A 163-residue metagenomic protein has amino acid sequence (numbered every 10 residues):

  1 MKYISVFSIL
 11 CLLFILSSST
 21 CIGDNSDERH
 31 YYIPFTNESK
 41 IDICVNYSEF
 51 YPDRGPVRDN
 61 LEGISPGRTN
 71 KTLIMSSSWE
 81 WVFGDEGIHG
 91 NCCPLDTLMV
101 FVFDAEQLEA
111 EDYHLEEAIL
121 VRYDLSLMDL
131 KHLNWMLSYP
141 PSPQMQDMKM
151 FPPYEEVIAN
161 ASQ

Functional and structural regions predicted by a protein language model:
M1-C21: Sec-dependent bacterial lipoprotein signal peptides
I9, S19, D42, G90-N91: Secreted/extracellular small peptides and ectodomain modules produced from precursors
C21-P34, N46-P66, N70-K71, M75-Q163: Intrinsically disordered, low-complexity segments enriched in small/polar residues
E38-V45: Short acidic/proline- and small/hydrophobic-mixed sequence motifs that coincide with surface turns and coil-to-beta
